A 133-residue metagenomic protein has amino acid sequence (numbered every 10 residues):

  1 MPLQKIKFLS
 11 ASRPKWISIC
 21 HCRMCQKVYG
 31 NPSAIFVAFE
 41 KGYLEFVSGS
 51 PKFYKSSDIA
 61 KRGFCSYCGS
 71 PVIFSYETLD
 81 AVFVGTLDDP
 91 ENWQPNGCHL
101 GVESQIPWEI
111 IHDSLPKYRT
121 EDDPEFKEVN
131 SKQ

Functional and structural regions predicted by a protein language model:
P2-Q133: A short Gly-Trp-Pro
